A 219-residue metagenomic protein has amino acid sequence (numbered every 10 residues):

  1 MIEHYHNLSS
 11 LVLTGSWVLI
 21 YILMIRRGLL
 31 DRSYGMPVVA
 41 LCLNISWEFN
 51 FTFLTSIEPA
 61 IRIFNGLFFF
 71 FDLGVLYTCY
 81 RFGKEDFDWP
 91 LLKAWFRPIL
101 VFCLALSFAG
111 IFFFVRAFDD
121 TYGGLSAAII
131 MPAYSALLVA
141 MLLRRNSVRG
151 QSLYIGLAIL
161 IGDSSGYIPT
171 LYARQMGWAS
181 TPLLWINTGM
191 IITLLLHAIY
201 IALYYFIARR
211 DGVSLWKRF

Functional and structural regions predicted by a protein language model:
M1-F219: Alpha-helical membrane-protein topology signature
